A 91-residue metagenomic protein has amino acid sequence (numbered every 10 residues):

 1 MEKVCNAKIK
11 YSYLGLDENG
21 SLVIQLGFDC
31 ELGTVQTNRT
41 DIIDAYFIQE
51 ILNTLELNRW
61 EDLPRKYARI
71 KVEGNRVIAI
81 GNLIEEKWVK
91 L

Functional and structural regions predicted by a protein language model:
M1-L91: Short beta-rich binding modules
